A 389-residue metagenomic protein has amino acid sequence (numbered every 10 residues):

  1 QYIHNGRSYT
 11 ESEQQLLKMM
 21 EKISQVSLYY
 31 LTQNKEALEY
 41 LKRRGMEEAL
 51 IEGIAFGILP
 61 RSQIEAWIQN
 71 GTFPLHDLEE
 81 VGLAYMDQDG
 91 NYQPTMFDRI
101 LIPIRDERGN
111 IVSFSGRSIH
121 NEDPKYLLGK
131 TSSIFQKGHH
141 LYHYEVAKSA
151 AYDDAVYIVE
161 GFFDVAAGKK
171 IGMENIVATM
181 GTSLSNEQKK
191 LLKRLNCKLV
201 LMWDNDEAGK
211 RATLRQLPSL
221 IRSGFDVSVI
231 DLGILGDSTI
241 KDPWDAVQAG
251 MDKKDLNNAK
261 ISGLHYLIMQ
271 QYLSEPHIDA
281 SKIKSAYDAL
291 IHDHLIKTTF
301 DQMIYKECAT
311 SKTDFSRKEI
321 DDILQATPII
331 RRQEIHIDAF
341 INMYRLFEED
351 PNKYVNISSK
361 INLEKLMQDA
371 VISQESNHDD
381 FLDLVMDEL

Functional and structural regions predicted by a protein language model:
Q1-D98, S133, K148-A151, I283-T298 (+4 more regions): TOPRIM metal-binding catalytic domain and adjacent DNA-binding surface shared by DnaG-type primases
Y2-H4, A55-N70, G90-Y92, L267-Y272 (+2 more regions): Short amphipathic alpha-helical segments at helix boundaries and their inter-helical linkers
N5-M20, R61-L199, R211-T213: Phosphate-handling DNA/RNA-contact segment within nucleic-acid enzymes
Y9-L17, T95-F97, P276-S281, I330-Q333 (+2 more regions): Conserved phosphate/pyrophosphate-binding and hydrolysis machinery centered on Walker-type P-loop NTPases, extending
I111-S113, H120-S133, D153-V156, F163-R331 (+3 more regions): TOPRIM fold recognition
S274, A326-E375: Non-catalytic protein-protein interaction segments used by genome-maintenance enzymes to assemble and couple activities
F340, L382-L389: Acidic, low-complexity intrinsically disordered tails
